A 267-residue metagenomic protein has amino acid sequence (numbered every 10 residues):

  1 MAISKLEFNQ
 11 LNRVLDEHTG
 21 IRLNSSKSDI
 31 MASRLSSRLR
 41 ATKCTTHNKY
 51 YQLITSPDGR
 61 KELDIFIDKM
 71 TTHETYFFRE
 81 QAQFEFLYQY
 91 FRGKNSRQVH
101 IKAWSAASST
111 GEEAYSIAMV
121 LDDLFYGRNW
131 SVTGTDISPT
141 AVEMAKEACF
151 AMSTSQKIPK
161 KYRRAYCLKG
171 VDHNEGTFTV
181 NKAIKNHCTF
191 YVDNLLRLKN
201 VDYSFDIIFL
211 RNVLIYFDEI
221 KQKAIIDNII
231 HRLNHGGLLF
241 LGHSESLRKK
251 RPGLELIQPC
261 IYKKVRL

Functional and structural regions predicted by a protein language model:
A2-W104: Conserved AdoMet
Q89, G93, M119-D123, E147 (+1 more regions): Short, well-ordered alpha-helices that flank and scaffold nucleotide-derived cofactor binding pockets
Q98-E113, W130-T133: Conserved class I S-adenosyl-L-methionine
T110-Y126: Conserved SAM-binding loop of SAM-dependent methyltransferases across substrates and taxa, primarily the Class I
W130-F209, V213, F217-K221, S246-R248 (+1 more regions): Extended basic-aromatic, gly/pro-enriched interface segments that bind polyanionic ligands
K223-H235: A short glycine-rich, Lys/Arg-flanked "PGG" loop and its adjoining helix->strand segment in the class I
G236-H243: Conserved beta-strand signature within the Rossmann-like core of class I S-adenosyl-L-methionine
I257-Y262: Short hydrophobic/aromatic beta-strand or adjacent loop that forms the aromatic wall/cage of a ligand/substrate-binding
